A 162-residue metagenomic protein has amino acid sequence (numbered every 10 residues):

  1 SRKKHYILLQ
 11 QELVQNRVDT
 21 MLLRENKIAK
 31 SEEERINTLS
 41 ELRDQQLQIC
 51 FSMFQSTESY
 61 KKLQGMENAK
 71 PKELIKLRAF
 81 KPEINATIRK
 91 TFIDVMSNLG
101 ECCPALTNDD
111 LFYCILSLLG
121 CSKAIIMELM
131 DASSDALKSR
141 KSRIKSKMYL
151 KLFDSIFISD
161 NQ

Functional and structural regions predicted by a protein language model:
K3-D109: Membrane-proximal linker segments that couple transmembrane helices to downstream signaling/catalytic modules
E67-Q162: Cytosolic nucleotide-binding catalytic cores of signal-transduction proteins
